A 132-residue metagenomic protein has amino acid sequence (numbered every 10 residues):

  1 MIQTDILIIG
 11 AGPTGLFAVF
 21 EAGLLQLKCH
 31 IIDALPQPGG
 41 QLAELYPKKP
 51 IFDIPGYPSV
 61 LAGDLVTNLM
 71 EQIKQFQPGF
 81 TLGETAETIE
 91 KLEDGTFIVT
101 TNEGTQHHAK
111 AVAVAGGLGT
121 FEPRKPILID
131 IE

Functional and structural regions predicted by a protein language model:
M1-L7, G79-E132: FAD-binding core/adjacent interface of flavoenzyme oxidoreductases
L7-I9, G23-E44: Glycine-rich FAD pyrophosphate-binding loop
G10-T14: Glycine-rich Rossmann-fold phosphate-binding loop(s) that bind the pyrophosphate of adenine dinucleotide cofactors
G15, P38, V60, I89 (+1 more regions): Flexible, glycine-rich phosphate/dinucleotide-binding loops and adjacent beta-alpha linkers at cofactor/substrate
A22-G23, E44-K48, P126-D130: Short, glycine/charged-enriched secondary-structure capping and boundary segments
A43-Q106: N-terminal Rossmann-like dinucleotide/flavin-binding domain of flavoprotein oxidoreductases that bind FAD/FMN
